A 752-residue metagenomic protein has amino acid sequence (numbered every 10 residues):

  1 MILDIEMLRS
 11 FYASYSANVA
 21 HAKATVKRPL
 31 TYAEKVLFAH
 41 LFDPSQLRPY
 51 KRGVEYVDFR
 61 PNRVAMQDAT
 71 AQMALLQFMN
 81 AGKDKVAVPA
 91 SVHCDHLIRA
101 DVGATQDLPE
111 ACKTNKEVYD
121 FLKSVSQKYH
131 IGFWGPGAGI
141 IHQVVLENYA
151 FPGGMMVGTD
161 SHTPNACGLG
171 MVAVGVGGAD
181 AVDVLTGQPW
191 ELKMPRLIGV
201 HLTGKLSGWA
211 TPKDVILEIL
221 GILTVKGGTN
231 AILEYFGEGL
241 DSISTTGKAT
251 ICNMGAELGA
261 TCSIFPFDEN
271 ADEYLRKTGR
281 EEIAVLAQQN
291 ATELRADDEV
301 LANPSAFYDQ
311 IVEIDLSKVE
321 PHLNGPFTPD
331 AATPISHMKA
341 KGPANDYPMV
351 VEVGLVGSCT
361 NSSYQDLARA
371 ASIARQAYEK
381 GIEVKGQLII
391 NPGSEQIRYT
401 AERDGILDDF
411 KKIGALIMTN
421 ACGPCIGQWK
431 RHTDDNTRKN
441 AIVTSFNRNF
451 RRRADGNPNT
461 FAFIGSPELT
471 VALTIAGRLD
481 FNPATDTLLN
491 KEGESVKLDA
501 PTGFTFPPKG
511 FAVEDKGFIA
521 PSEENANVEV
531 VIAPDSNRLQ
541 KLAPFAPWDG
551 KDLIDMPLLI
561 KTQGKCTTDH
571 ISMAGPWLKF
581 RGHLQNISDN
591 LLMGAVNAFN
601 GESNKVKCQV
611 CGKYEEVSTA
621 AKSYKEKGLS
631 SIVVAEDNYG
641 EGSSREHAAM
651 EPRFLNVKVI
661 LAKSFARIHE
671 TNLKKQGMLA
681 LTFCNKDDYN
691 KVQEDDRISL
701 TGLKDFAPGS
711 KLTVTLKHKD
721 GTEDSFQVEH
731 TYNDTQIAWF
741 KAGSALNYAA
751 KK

Functional and structural regions predicted by a protein language model:
L3-D4, D68, F151-A284, L416 (+2 more regions): Mobile "lid/hinge" segments at catalytic clefts and subdomain interfaces of large enzymes
L8-F11, Y15, A20-P195, R581-G582 (+2 more regions): Long, structured ligand/cofactor-binding scaffold of large enzymes
F42, Q46, K51-R60, A74 (+4 more regions): Terminal amphipathic helices with adjacent charged low-complexity linkers/tails
L47, E147, F151, I243-A249 (+7 more regions): Short glycine/threonine-rich loop-to-helix capping motif typified by GTGT followed within a few residues by an Asp-Pro
L76-N80, S305-A401, G405, E524-V659: Non-catalytic terminal/interface segments that mediate subunit docking, oligomerization, and allosteric communication
E379-W429, D435, S643, A649 (+3 more regions): Extended C-terminal subregions enriched in glycine
L488-T505, E670-W739, L746-A749: Acidic, glycine-rich flexible loop/linker segments
